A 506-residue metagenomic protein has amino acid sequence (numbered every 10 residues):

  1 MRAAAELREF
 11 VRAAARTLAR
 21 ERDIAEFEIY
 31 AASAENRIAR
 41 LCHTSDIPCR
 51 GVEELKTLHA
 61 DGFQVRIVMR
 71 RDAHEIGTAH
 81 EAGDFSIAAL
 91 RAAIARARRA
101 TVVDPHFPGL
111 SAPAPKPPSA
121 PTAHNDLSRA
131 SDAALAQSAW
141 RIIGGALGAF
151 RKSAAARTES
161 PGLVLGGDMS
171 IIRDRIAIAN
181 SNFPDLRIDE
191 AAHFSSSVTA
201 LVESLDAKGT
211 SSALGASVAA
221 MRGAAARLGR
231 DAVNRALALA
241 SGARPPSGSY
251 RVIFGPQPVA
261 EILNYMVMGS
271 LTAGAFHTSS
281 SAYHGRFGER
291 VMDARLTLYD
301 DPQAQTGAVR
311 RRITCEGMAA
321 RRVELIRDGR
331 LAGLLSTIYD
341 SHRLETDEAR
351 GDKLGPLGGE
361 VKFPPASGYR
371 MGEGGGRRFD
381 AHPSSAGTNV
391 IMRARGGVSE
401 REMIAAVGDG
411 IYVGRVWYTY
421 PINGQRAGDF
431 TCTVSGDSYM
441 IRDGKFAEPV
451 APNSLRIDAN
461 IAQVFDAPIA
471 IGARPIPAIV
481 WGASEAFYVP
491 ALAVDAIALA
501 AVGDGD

Functional and structural regions predicted by a protein language model:
M1-R322, R327-R330, P477, V489-D506: Active-site bordering "gate/hinge" segments that shape substrate access to catalytic or cofactor-binding pockets
H284-D506: Dual-mode signal for accessory low-complexity, basic/Gly-rich regions
